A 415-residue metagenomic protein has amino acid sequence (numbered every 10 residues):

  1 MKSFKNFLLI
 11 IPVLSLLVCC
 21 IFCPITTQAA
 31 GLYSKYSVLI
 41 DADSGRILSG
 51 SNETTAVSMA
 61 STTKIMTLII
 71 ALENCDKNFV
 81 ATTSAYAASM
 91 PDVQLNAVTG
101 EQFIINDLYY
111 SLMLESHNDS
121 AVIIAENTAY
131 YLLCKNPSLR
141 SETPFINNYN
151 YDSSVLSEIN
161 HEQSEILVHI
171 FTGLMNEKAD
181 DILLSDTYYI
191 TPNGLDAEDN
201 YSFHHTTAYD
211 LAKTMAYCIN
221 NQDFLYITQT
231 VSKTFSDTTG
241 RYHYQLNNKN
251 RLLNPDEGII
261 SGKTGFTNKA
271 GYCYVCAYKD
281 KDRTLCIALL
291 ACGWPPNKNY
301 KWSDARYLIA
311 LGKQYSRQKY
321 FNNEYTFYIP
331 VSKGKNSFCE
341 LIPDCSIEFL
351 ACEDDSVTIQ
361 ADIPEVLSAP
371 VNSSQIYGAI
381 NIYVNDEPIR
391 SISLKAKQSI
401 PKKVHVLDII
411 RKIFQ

Functional and structural regions predicted by a protein language model:
M1-P12: Bacterial N-terminal signal peptides that target proteins for export
S3-K5, M59, I105, V406: Structural motif marking the loop-to-transmembrane transition
L17-T27: C-terminal segment of classical bacterial N-terminal signal peptides
I25-D210, M215-Q222: Active-site-adjacent loops and short helices of periplasmic peptidoglycan-processing enzymes
S202-D210, M215-Q415: Domain-terminus/edge residues, biased toward the C-terminal soluble/receptor-binding domains of extracytoplasmic
